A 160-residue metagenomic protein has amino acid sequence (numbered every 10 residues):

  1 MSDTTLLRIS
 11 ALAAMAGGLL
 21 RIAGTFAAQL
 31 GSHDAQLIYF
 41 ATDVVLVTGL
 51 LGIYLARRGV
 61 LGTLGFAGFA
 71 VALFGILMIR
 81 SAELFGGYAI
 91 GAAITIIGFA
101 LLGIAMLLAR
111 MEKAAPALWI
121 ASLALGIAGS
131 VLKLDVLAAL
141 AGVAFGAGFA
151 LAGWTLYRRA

Functional and structural regions predicted by a protein language model:
M1-A160: Hydrophobic, aromatic-enriched alpha-helical segments typical of multi-pass transmembrane helices
